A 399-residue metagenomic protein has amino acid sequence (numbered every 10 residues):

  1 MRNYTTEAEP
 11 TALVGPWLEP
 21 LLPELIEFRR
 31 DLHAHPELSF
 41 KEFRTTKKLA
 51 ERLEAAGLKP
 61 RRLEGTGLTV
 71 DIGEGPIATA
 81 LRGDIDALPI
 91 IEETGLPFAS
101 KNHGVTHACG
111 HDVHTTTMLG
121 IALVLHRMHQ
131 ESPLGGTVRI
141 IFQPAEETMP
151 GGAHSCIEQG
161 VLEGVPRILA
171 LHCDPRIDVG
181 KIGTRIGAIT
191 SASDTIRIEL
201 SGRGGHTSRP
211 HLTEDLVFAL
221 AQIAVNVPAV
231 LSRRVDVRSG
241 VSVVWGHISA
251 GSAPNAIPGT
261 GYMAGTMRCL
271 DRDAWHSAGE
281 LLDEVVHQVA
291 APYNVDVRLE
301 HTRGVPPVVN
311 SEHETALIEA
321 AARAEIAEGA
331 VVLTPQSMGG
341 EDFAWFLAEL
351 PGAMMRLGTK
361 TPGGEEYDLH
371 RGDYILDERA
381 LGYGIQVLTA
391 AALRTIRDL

Functional and structural regions predicted by a protein language model:
R2-H107, D112, T116-G136: Acidic/His- and Gly-rich active-site-bordering loop/insert found across diverse amide/peptide-bond hydrolases
R2-T6, F218-L399: Metal-dependent amide/peptide-bond hydrolase catalytic core, centered on the "pita-bread" metallohydrolase fold
L32, L81, H111, I140 (+7 more regions): Divalent metal-coordination and catalytic microenvironments
E37, D84-D86, A145-E147, D174 (+2 more regions): Active-site beta-loop-alpha junctions enriched in small/polar residues
R61-L63, G83, I140-F142, L169-L171 (+1 more regions): General beta-strand structural signal in soluble alpha/beta enzymes
G67, L88-I90, L96-T106, D112-V113 (+2 more regions): Histidine/acidic-residue-rich, glycine-tolerant segments that coordinate divalent metal ions
A80-R82, I196, M354-K360: Non-cysteine beta-strand/loop elements that form the S-adenosyl-L-methionine
